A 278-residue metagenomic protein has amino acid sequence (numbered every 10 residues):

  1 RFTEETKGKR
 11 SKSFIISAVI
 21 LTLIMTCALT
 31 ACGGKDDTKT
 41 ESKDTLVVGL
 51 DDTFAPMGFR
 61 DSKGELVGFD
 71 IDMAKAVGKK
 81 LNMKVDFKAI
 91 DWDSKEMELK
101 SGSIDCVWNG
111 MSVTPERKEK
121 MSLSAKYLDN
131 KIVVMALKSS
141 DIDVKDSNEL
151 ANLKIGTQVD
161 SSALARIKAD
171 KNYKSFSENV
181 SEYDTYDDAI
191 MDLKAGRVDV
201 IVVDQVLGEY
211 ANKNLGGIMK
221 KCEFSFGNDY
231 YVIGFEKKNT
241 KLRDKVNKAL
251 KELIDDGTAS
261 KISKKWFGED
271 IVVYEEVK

Functional and structural regions predicted by a protein language model:
C27-A31: C-terminal motif of bacterial Sec signal peptides marking the signal peptidase cleavage site
G34-D36, K84, S162-S181, K220-K221 (+1 more regions): Ligand-binding clefts/hinges and TM-proximal coupling segments of bilobed small-molecule sensing domains
K39-G110, E182: Extracytoplasmic small-molecule ligand-binding "clamshell" domains of the periplasmic binding protein/Venus flytrap
D52, D129-A136, Q205, E209-N247 (+2 more regions): Periplasmic-binding protein-like
D52-T53, L66-K79, V133-D187, V200 (+1 more regions): Bilobed "Venus flytrap"/periplasmic-binding protein-like clamshell domains and structurally analogous long
I71-K80, S139-S140, L153-K154, V159-S161 (+1 more regions): Extended ligand-binding regions for polar small-molecule ligands
K75, K79, K84-E149, K220 (+1 more regions): Acidic, polar ligand-binding/catalytic clefts
S94, M111-E119, R166-A169, D192-A195 (+1 more regions): A ligand-binding cleft/hinge motif common to bilobed small-molecule-binding domains
